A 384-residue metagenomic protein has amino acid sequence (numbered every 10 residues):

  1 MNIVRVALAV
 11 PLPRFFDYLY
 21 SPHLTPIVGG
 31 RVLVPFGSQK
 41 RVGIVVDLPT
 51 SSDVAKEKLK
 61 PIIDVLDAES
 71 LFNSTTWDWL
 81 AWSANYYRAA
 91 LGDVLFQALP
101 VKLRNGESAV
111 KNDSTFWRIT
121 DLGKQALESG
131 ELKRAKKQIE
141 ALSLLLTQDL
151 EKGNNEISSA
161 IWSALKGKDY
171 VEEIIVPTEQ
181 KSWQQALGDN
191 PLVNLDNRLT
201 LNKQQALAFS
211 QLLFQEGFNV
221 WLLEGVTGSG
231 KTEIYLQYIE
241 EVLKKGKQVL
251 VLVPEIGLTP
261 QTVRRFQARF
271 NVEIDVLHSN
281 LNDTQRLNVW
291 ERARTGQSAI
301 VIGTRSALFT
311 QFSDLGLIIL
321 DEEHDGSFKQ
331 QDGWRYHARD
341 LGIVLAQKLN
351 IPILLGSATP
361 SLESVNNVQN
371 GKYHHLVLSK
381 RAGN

Functional and structural regions predicted by a protein language model:
M1-S357, S364-V365, Q369-G383: Accessory, non-ATPase domains that flank or precede helicase/AAA+ motor cores in DNA-metabolism machines
